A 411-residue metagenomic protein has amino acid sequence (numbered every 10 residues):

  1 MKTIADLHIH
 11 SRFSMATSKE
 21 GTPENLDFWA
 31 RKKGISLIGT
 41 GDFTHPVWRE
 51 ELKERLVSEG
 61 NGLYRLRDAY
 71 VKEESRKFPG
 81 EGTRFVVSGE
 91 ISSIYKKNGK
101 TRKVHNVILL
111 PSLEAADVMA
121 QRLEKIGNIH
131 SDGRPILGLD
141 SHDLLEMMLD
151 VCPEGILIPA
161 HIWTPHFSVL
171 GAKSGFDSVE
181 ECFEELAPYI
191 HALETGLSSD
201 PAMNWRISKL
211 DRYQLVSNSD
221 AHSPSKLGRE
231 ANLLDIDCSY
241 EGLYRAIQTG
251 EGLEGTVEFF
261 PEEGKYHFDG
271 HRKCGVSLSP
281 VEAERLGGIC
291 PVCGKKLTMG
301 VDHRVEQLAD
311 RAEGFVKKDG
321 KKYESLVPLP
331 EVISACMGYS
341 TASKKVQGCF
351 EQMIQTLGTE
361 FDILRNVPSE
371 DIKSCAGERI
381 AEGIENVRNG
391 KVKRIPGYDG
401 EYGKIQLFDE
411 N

Functional and structural regions predicted by a protein language model:
M1-S93, N98-T101, K391-K393, Y402-E410: An N-terminally biased module of ancient metal coordination in phosphate/nucleic-acid-related enzymes
K2, E50-H191: Extended substrate/RNA-proximal surfaces in nucleic-acid metabolism proteins
H8, D42, F85, I108 (+5 more regions): Divalent metal-coordination and catalytic microenvironments
H8-R12, H161, H222: Histidine-centered divalent metal-coordination motifs
M15-S18, R49-K53, F167-S174, W205 (+2 more regions): Histidine/acidic-residue-rich catalytic or RNA/ligand-binding cores of hydrolases and nuclease-related proteins
R212-G228: Short acidic/histidine-rich active-site segments
E254-E324: Cys/His-rich short segments
I333, G338-N411: Low-complexity, acidic/Ser/Thr- and charged residue-rich accessory regions of DNA metabolism proteins
